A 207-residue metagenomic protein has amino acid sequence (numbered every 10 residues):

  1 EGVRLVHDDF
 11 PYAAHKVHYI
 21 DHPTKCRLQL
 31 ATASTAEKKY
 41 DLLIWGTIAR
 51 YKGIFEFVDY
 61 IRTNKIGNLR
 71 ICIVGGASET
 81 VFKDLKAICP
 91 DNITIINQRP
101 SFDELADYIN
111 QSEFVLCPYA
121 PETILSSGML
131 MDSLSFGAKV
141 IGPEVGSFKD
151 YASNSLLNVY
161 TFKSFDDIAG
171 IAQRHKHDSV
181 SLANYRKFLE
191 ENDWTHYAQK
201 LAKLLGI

Functional and structural regions predicted by a protein language model:
E1-K16: A short, active-site helix/loop in glycosyltransferases that binds the activated sugar's phosphate group
H15-K39: Acidic anion/phosphate-binding donor-loop and adjacent secondary structure in glycosyltransferase catalytic cores
T35-K52, V58-I61: Conserved donor-binding/catalytic core segment of Leloir-type glycosyltransferases
W45, R70-K83, Q98: Glycosyltransferase donor-sugar binding loop
F82-A106: Nucleotide-activated donor-binding/catalytic signature segment of Leloir-type glycosyltransferases, i.e., the conserved
I109-I124, A138: Acidic donor-binding loop of glycosyltransferase active sites
N154-D166, Q173-S179: Conserved acidic donor-binding segment of nucleotide-sugar-dependent glycosyltransferases
D166, K176-G206: A charged, aromatic-enriched C-terminal amphipathic alpha-helix characteristic of glycosyltransferases across folds
